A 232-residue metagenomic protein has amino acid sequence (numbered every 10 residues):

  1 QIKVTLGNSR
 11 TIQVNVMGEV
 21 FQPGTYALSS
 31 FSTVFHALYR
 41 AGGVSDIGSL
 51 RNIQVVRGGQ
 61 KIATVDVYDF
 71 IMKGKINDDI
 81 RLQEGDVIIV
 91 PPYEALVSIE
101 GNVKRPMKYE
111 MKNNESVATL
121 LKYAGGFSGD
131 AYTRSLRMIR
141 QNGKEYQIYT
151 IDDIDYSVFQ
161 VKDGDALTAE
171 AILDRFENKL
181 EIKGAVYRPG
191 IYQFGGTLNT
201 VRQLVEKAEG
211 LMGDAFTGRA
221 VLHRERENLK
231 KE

Functional and structural regions predicted by a protein language model:
Q1-E232: Ser/Thr/Pro/Gly-biased, low-complexity, turn-/loop-rich segments that often occur immediately after N-terminal
